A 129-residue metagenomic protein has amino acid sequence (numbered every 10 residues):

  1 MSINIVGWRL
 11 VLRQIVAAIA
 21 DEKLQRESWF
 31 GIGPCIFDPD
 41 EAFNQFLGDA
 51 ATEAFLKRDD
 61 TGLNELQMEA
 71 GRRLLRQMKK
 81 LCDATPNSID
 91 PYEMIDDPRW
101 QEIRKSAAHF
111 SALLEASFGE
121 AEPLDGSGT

Functional and structural regions predicted by a protein language model:
M1-E53: Short terminal alpha-helical segments
I5, L10, E27-S28, I32 (+4 more regions): Mixed-charge, polar/low-complexity N-terminal
V11-Q14, A42, F46, R73 (+3 more regions): Charge-rich, solvent-exposed alpha-helical interaction surfaces
I19, K23, S111-F118: A generic secondary-structure signal for well-formed alpha-helical elements
A51-H109: Amphipathic protein-protein interaction modules
P86, E115-G126: Structured alpha-helical bundle/scaffold domains in large eukaryotic membrane-trafficking regulators
K105, L124-T129: Defense-system signaling and execution modules centered on TIR/cGAS-STING-like, death/scaffold domains and their
